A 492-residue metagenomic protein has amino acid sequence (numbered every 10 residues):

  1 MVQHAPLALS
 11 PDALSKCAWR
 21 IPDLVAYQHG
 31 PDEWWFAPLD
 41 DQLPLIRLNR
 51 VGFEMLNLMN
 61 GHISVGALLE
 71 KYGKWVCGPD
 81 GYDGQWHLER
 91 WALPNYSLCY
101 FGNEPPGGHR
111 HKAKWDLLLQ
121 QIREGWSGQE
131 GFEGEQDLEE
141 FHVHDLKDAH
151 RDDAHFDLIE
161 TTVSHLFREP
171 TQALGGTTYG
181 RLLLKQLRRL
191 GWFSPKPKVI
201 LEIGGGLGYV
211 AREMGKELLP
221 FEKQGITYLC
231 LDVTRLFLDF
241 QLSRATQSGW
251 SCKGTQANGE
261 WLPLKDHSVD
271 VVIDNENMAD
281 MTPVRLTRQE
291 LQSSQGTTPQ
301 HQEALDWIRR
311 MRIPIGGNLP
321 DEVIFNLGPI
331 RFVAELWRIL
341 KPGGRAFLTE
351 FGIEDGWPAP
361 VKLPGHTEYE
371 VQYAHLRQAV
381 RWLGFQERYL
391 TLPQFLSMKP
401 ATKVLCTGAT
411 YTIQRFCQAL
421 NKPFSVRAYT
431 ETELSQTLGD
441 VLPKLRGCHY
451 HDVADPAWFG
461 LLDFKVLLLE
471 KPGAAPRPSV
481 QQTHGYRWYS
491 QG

Functional and structural regions predicted by a protein language model:
P44-Q120, F156, E160, L174 (+1 more regions): Long, charge-rich, low-complexity alpha-helical segments
H144-P195: Class I SAM-dependent methyltransferase Rossmann-like catalytic core, especially the SAM/SAH-binding loop
L207-Q224: Conserved SAM-binding loop of SAM-dependent methyltransferases across substrates and taxa, primarily the Class I
Q224-D232: Conserved SAM-binding motif I beta-strand of class I
Q247-G259: Conserved SAM-binding strand-loop segment of SAM-dependent methyltransferases
E260-D266: Short conserved loop adjoining the S-adenosyl-L-methionine
I273-L319: A mobile, often basic/glycine-rich helix-loop segment that functions as the active-site lid/recognition loop
I330, G343-G492: Rossmann-like AdoMet/SAM-dependent catalytic core
